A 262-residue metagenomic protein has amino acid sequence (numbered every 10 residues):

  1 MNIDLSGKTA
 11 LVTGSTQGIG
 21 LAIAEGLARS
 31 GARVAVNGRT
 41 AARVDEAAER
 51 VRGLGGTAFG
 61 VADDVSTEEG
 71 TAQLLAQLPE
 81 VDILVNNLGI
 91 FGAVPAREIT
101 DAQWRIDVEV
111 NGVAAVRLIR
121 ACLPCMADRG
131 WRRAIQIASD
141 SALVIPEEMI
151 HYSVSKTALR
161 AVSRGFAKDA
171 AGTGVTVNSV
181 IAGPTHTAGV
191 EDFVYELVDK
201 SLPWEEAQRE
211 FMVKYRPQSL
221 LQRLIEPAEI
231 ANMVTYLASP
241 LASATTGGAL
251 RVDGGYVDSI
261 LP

Functional and structural regions predicted by a protein language model:
I3-S6, V144, V234-T235, L241 (+1 more regions): Short C-terminal tail/terminal secondary-structure segment of NAD(P)H-dependent dehydrogenase/reductase domains
T9, T16-Q17: Conserved glycine-rich cofactor-binding loop
P95-A96, T100-R105, Y215: Substrate-binding pocket helix/loop in short-chain dehydrogenase/reductase
I119, S155, S163: Active-site helix of classical SDR
P124, K168-D169: Alpha-helical segment proximal to the catalytic Tyr-Lys
S139: Residue(s) in the substrate-gating loop at a strand-loop-helix junction that position the organic substrate next
A171, T176, T245-G247: Short, small/polar-rich loop/turn modules that mediate ligand/substrate recognition or access, typified
